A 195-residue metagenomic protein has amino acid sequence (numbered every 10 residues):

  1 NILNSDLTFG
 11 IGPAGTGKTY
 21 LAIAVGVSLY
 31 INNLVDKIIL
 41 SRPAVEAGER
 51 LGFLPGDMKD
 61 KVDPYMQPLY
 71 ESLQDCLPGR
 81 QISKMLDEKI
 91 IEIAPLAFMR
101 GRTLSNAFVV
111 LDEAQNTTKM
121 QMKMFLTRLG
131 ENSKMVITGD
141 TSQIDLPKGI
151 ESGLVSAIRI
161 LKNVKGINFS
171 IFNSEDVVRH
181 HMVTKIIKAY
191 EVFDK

Functional and structural regions predicted by a protein language model:
N1-L111, Q115-K195: Conserved helicase motor core of SF1/SF2 NTP-dependent helicases
